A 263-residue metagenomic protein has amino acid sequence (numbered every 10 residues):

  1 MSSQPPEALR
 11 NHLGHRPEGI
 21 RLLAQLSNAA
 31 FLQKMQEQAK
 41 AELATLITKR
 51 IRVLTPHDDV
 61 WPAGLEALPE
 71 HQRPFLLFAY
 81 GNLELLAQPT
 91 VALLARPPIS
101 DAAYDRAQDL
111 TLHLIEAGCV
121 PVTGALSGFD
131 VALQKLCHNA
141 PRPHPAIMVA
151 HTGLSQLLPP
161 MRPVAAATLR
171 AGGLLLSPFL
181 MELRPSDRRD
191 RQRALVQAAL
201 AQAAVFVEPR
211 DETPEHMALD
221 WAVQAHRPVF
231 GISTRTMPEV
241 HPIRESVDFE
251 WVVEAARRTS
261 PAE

Functional and structural regions predicted by a protein language model:
M1-D58: Short, small/acidic-rich helices and loops at N termini and domain boundaries of DNA replication/processing enzymes
P56-E263: Glycine-biased, small-residue-rich flexible motifs in mid-sequence functional cores and linkers
